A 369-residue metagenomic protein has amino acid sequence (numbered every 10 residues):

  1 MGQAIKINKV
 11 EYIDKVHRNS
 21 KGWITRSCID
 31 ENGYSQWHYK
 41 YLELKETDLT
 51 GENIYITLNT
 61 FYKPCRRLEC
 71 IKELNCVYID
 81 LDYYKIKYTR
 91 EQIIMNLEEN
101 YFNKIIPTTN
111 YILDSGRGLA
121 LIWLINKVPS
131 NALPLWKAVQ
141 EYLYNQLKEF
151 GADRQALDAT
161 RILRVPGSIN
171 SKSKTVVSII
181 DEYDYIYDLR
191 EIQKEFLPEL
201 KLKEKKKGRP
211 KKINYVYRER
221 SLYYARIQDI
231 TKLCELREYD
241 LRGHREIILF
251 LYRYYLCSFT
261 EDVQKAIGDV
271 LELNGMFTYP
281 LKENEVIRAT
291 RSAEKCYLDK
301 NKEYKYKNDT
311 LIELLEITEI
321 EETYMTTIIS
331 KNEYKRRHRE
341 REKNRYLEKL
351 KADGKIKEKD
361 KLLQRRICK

Functional and structural regions predicted by a protein language model:
M1-C76, Y84-N96: DNA replication initiation on ssDNA origins
E46-D48, L97-I105, V139-G151, L256 (+2 more regions): Hydrophobic, Leu/Ile/Phe/Ala-enriched alpha-helical segments that form helix-helix packing faces
E46-L58, A156-T160, R164-P166, Y255-L256: Extreme N-terminal targeting and regulatory segments of eukaryotic proteins
K63-E69, E98-G116, F150-Q155: Catalytic micro-motifs at enzyme active sites that drive phosphoryl/nucleotidyl and oxygen chemistry
P64-E91, K127-I247: DNA replication initiation modules
I112-I122, L163: Short, conserved phosphate-binding/catalytic loop or strand-edge motifs used in phosphoryl-/nucleotidyl-transfer
N126-N131, I169-S171, E199-C368: Modules that initiate DNA replication and primer synthesis
